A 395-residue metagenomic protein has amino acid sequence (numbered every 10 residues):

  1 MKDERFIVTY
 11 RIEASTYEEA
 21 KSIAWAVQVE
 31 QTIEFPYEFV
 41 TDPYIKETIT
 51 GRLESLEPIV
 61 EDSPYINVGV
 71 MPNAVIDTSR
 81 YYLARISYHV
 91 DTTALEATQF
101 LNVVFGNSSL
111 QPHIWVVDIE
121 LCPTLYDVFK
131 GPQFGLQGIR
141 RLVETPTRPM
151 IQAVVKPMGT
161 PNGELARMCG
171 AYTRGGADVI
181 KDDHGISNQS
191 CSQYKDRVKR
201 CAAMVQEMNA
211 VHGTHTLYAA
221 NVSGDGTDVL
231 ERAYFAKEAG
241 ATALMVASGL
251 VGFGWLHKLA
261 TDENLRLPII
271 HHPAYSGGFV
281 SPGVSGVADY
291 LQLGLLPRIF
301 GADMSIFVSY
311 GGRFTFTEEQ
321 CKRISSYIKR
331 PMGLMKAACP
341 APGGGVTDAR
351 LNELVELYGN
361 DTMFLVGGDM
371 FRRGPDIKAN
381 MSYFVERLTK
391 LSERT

Functional and structural regions predicted by a protein language model:
M1-T173: N-terminal capping/small domains of soluble enzymes
K2-T9, E13-Y17, S325-P331, M335 (+1 more regions): Structured C-terminal cap/extension of enzyme domains
R11-E18, R148-A166, T216-D228, Y275-D289 (+1 more regions): Active-site mouth loops of central-metabolism enzymes
Q31-T32, T50-R52, S192-A220, F253-S276 (+2 more regions): Alpha-helix-loop-beta-strand connector modules within alpha/beta enzyme cores
G131-T160, Q206-L217, L265-V280: N-terminal small/glycine-rich loop or linker at the start of catalytic domains across soluble metabolic enzymes
P132-L142, I186-M208, G226-V229, S248-R266 (+3 more regions): Active-site-adjacent beta->alpha loops and helix N-cap segments on the catalytic face of soluble alpha/beta enzymes
A153, T160-I186, S192-Q193, V205 (+1 more regions): Phosphate-binding glycine-rich loops and their immediate beta-loop-alpha structural context
E231-A233, A239, A243-V366: Catalytic alpha/beta core domains of metabolic enzymes, predominantly
